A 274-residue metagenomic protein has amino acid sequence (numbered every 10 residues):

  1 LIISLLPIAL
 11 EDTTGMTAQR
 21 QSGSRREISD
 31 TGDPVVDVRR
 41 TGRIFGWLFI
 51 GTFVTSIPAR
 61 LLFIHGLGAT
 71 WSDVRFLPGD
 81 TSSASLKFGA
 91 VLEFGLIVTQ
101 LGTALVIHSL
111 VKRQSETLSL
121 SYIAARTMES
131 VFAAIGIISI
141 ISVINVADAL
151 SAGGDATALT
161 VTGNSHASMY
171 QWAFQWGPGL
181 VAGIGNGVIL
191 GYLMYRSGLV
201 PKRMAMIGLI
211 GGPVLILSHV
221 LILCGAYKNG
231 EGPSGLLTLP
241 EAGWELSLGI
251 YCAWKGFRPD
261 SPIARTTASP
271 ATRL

Functional and structural regions predicted by a protein language model:
P7-L274: Hydrophobic, aromatic-enriched alpha-helical segments typical of multi-pass transmembrane helices
